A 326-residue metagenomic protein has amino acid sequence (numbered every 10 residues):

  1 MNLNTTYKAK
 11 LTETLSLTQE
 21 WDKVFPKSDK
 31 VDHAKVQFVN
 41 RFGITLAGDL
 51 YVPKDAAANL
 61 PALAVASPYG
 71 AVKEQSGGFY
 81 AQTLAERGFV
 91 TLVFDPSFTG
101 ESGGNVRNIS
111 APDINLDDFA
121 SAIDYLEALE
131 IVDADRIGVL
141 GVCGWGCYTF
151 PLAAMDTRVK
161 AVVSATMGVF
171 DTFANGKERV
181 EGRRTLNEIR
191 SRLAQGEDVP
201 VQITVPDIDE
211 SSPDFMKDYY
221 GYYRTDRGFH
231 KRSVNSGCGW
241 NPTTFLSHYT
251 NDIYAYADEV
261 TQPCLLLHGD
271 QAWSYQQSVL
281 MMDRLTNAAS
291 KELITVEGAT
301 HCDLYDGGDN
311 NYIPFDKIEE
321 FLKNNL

Functional and structural regions predicted by a protein language model:
L11-A58: N-terminal cap/lid segment of alpha/beta-hydrolase-fold proteins
N59-P68: Short beta-strand element of the alpha/beta-hydrolase
G70-Q82, P96, Q277-S278: The serine-hydrolase catalytic nucleophile loop
T83-G103: Conserved alpha/beta-hydrolase
I109-E130: Alpha/beta-hydrolase active-site loop
Y148-F229: Alpha/beta-hydrolase-fold enzymes
V260, L266-H268: Short beta-strand/loop motif that positions the catalytic acidic residue of the alpha/beta-hydrolase fold
A299-Y312: Catalytic histidine-centered segment of alpha/beta-hydrolase-like enzymes
